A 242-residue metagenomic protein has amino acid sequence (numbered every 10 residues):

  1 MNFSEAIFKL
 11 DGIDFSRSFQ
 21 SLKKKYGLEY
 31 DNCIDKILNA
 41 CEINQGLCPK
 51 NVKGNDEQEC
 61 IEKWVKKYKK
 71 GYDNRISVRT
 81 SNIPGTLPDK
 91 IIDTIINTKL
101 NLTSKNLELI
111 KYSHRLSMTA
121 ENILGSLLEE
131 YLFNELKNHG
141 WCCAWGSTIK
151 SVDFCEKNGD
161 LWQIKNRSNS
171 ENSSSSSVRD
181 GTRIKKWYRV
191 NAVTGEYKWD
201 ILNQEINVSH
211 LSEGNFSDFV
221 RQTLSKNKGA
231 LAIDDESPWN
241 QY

Functional and structural regions predicted by a protein language model:
M1-F8, F19, D73-I110, R115-E121 (+4 more regions): Acidic, metal-dependent phosphodiester-chemistry machinery of nucleic-acid enzymes
M1-I96: Nuclease-adjacent, charged terminal/linker segments that flank catalytic cores
E108-C143: Acidic-basic catalytic patches of nuclease active cores, encompassing PD-(D/E)XK and other metal-cofactor nuclease
G125, G146, N172-S175: Basic, glycine-/proline-tolerant helical and adjacent loop/strand elements that line or dock onto nucleic-acid
L132, L136, F154, D160-N166: Conserved catalytic cores of phosphodiester-cleaving nucleases, focusing on short active-site segments
G146-K157: Beta-rich nucleic-acid/ligand-interaction surfaces
K165-A232: Catalytic cores of nucleic-acid endonucleases
